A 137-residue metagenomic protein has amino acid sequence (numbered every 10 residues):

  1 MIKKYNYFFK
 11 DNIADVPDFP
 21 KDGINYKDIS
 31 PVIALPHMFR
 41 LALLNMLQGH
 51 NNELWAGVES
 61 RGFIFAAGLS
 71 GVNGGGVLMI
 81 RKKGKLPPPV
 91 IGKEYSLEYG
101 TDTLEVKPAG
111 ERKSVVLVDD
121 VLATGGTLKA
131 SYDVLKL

Functional and structural regions predicted by a protein language model:
M1-L137: PRPP-associated nucleotide enzymes
